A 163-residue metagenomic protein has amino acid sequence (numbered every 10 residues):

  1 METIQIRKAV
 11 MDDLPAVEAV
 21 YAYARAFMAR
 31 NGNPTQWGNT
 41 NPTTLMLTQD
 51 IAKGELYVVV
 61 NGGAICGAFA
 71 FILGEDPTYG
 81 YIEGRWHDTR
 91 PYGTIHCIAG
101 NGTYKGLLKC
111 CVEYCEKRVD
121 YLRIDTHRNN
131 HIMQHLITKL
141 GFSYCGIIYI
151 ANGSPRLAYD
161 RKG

Functional and structural regions predicted by a protein language model:
I4-A19: A short beta-loop-alpha structural element at the N-terminal edge of CoA-dependent acyl/N-acetyltransferase catalytic
E18, R25-M46: Conserved GNAT-fold acetyl-CoA-binding loop/helix
L45-V58, E75: A short helix-loop-beta-strand connector motif used in the catalytic cores of GNAT acetyltransferases and, in some
V58, A64-G74: Conserved beta-strand in the GNAT
A70-T103: Conserved acyl-donor/pantetheine-binding loop and adjacent beta-alpha core of acyl/acetyltransferases and related
G100-K117, H135-K139: Conserved acetyl-CoA-binding loop-helix of GNAT-fold acetyltransferases
K117-R128: Conserved GNAT acetyl-CoA-binding A-motif
N129-G146, S154: Conserved active-site alpha-helix within GNAT-family acetyltransferase domains
